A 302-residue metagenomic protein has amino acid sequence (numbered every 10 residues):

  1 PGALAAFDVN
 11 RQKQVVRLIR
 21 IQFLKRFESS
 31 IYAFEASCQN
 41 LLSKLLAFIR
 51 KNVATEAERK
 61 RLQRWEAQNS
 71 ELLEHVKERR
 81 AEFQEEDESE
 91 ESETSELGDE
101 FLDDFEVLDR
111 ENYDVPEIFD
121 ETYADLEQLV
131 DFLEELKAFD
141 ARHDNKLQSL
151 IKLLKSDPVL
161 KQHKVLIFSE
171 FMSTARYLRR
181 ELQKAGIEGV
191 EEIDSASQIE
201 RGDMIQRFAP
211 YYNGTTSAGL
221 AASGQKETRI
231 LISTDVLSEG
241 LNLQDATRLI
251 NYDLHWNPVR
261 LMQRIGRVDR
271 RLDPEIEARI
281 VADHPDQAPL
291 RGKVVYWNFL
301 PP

Functional and structural regions predicted by a protein language model:
P1-I199, T234-E239, K293-V295: Helicase motor interdomain insertion/brace
A175-R179, G219-K226, L231-A246, G266 (+1 more regions): SF2 helicase motor core recognition
K184-E188, P258, V268-R271: A short alpha->loop->secondary-structure connector
E191-T234: Conserved helicase ATPase core of P-loop NTP-dependent helicases/translocases
S195-Q198, L254-P258: Short, acidic/turn-prone active-site loops that include or flank metal/cofactor- and phosphate-binding residues
F208, Y212, Q225, N251 (+2 more regions): Amphipathic, heptad-repeat alpha-helical coiled-coil/stalk segments that mediate oligomerization, tethering
L241-L254, L261-Q263, V295: A short beta-strand element within the Helicase C-terminal
L261-Q263, R267-P302: Conserved segment of the helicase C-terminal RecA-like domain
